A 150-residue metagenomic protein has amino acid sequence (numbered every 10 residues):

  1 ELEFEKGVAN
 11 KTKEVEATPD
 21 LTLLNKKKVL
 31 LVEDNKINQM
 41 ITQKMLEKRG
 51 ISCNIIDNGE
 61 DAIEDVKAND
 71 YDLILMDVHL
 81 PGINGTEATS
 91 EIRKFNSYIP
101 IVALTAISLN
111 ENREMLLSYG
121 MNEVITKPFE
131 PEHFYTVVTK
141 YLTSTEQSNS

Functional and structural regions predicted by a protein language model:
E1-T18, R49, E132, V137-T143: C-terminal catalytic ATP-binding subdomain
E33: Conserved acidic carboxylate
M40-K48: Charged docking surfaces used in two-component/phosphorelay signaling
I55-L73, K94: Acidic, metal-coordinating helix/loop segments flanking the phosphotransfer/catalytic sites of two-component signaling
N58-D61, N84-A88: Acidic catalytic/metal-coordinating carboxylates
P81, L109: The feature encodes the CheY-like receiver
K127: A Lys-centered signature of the CheY-like receiver
